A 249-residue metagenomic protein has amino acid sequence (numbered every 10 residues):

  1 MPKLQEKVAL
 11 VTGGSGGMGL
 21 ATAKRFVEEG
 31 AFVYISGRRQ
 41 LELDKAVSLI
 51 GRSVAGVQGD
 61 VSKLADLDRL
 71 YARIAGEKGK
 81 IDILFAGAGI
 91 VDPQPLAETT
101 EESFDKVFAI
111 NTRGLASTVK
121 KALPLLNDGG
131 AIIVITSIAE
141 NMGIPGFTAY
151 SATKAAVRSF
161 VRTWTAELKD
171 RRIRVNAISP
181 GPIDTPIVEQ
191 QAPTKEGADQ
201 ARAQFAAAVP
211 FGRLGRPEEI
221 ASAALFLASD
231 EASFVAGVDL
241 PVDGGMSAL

Functional and structural regions predicted by a protein language model:
Q5, M142, L225, A236-L249: Short C-terminal tail/terminal secondary-structure segment of NAD(P)H-dependent dehydrogenase/reductase domains
S15-G16: Conserved glycine-rich cofactor-binding loop
F85, K169, R174, V235-G237: Short, small/polar-rich loop/turn modules that mediate ligand/substrate recognition or access, typified
P95-L96, T100-F108, F205: Substrate-binding pocket helix/loop in short-chain dehydrogenase/reductase
V119, T153: Active-site helix of classical SDR
P124-L125, A166-D170, S233: Alpha-helical segment proximal to the catalytic Tyr-Lys
S137: Residue(s) in the substrate-gating loop at a strand-loop-helix junction that position the organic substrate next
